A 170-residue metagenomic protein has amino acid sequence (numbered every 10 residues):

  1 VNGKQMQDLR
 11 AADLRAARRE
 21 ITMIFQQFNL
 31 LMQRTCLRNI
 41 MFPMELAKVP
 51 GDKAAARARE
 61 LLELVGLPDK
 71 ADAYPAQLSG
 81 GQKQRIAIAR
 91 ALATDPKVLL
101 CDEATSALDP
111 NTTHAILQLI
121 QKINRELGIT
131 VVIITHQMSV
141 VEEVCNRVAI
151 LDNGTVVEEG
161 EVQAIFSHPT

Functional and structural regions predicted by a protein language model:
V1-C145, I150, V157: ABC family nucleotide-binding domain
T155-T170: Conserved beta-strand-loop-alpha-helix hinge in the C-terminal portion of ABC ATPase nucleotide-binding domains
